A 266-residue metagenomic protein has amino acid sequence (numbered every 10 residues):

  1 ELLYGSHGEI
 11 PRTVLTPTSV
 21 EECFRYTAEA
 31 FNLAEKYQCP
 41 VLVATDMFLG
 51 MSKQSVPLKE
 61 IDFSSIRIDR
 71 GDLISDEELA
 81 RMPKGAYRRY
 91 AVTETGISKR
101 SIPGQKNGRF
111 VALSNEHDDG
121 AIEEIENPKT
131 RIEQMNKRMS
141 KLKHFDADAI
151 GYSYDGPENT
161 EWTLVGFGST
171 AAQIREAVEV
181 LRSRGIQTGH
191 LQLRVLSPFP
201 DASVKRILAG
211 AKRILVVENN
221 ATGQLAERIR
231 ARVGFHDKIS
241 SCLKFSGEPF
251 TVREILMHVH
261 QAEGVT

Functional and structural regions predicted by a protein language model:
E1-E9, A231-R232: Flexible glycine/proline-rich, aromatic-decorated loop/lid segments
L3-Y4, R12-T16, F145-D148: Contiguous N-terminal and early-domain "leader" segments and peripheral loops that mark the onset or edge of a domain
G8-T18, D237-S246: Short beta-alpha connecting loops at secondary-structure transitions that line or flank enzyme active sites
E21-F24: Active-site glycine- and acidic-residue-rich loops that bind and position anionic ligands or nucleotide-like cofactors
Y26, F31-T266: Flexible, low-complexity linker and terminal segments
